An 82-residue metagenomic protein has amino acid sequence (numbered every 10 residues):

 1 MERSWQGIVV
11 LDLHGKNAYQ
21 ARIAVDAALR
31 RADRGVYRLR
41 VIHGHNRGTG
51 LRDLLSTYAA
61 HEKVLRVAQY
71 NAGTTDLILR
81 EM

Functional and structural regions predicted by a protein language model:
M1-M82: Long, charged, low-complexity intrinsically disordered regions
